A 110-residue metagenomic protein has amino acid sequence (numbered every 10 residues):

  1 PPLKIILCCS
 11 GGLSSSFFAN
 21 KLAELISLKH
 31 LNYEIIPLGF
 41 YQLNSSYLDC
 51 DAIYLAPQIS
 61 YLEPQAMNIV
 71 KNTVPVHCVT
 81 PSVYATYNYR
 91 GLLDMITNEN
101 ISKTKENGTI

Functional and structural regions predicted by a protein language model:
P2-Q42: Conserved active-site segments centered on acidic
G11, Q58-S60: Short glycine-rich anion-binding loops that position phosphate/pyrophosphate groups of nucleotides and phosphorylated
I26, M67-V70: Conserved hydrophobic residues forming the short capping helix/wall of the S-adenosyl-L-methionine
I35-P37, I53-A56: Short, hydrophobic beta-strand segments that form beta-sheet elements in well-ordered domains
Y47-A52: Short acidic/histidine-rich motifs immediately flanking catalytic phosphotransfer sites in two-component signaling
P57, T73-P75: Short, proline-centered helix/strand-breaking motifs
E63: Glycine/Thr-rich phosphate-binding loops of Rossmann-like dinucleotide-binding domains
P75-I110: Ser/Thr/Gly-rich flexible loops in soluble cytosolic domains mediating phosphotransfer, phosphorylation
